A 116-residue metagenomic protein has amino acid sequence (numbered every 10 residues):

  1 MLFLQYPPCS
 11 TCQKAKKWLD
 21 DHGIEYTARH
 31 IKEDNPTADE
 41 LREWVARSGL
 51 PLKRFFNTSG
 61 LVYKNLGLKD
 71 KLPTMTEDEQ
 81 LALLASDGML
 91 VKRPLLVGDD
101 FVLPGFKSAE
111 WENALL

Functional and structural regions predicted by a protein language model:
M1-H22, Y26-I31: Local sequence-structure signature of Cys/Sec-based thiol-disulfide redox active-site neighborhoods
E33-L116: Thiol/selenol-based redox catalytic cores and closely related redox-interacting motifs
